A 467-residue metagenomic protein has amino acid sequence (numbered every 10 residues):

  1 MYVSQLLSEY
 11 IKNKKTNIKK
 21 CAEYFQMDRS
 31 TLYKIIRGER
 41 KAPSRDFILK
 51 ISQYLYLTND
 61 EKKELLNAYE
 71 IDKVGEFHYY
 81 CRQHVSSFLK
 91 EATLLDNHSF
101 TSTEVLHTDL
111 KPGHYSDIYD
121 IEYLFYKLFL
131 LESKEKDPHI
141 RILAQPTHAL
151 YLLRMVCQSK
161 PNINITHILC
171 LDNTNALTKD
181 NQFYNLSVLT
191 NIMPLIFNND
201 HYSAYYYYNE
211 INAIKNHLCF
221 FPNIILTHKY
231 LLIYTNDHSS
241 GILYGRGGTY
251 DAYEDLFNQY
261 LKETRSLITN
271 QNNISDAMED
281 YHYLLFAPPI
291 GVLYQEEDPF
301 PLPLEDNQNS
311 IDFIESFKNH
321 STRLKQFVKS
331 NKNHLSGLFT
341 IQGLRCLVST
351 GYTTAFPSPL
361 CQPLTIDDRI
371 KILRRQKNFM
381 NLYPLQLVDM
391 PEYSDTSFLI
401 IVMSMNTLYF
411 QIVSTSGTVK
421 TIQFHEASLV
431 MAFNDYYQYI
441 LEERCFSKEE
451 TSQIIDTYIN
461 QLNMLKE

Functional and structural regions predicted by a protein language model:
M1-K20: A short, Lys/Arg-rich alpha-helix, primarily the initiator
L7, C21-A22, L32-I35: Conserved hydrophobic/aromatic packing and binding residues within compact polymer-binding modules
K12, E23, Q53: Alpha-helical residues within the helix-turn-helix
Q26-P43, K50-S52, N67-A68: Recognition helix of helix-turn-helix/homeodomain-like DNA-binding domains that insert into the DNA major groove
D46-L49, Q53-S99: Short amphipathic recognition helices of helix-turn-helix/homeodomain-type DNA-binding modules
K111-L465: Hydrophobic protein-protein interaction segments
